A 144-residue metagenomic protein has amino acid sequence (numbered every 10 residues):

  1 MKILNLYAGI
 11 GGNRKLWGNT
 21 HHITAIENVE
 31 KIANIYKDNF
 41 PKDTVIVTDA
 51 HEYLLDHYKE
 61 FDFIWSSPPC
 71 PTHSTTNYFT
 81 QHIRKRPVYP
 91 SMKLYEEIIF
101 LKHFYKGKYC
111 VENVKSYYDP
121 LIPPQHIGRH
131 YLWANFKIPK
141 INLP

Functional and structural regions predicted by a protein language model:
M1-L4, R84: Generic cytosolic/nucleocytoplasmic N-terminal low-complexity/intrinsically disordered segments
I3-L54: SAM cofactor-binding core of SAM-dependent methyltransferases, primarily the Rossmann-like beta-alpha-beta module
L6, I26-E27, T48, S66-S67 (+2 more regions): Short His-Asn-centered micro-motif
Y53-F63, C70-P144: Class I S-adenosyl-L-methionine
